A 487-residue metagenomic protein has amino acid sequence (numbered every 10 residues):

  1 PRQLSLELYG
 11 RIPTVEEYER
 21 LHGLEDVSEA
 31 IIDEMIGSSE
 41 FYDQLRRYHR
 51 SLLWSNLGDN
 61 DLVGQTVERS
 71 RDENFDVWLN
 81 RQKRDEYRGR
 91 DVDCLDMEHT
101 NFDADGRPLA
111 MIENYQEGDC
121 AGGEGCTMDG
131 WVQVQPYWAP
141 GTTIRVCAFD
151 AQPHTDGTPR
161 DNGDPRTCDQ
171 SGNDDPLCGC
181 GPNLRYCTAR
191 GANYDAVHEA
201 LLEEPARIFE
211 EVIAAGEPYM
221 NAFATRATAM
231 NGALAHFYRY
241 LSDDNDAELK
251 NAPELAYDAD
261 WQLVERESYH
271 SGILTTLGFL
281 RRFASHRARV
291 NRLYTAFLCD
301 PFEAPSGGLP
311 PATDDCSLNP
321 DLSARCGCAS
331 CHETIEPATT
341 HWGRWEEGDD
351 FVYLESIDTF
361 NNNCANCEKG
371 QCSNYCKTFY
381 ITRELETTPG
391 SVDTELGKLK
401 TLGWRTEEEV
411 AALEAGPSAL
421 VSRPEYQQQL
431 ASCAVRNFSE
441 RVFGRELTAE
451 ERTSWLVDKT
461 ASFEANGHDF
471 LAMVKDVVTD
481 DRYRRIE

Functional and structural regions predicted by a protein language model:
P1-Y9: Post-BTB helical module
L8, I12-R445, A449-E487: Active-site substrate-binding loop specific to GH73 endo-beta-N-acetylglucosaminidase modules in bacterial autolysins
